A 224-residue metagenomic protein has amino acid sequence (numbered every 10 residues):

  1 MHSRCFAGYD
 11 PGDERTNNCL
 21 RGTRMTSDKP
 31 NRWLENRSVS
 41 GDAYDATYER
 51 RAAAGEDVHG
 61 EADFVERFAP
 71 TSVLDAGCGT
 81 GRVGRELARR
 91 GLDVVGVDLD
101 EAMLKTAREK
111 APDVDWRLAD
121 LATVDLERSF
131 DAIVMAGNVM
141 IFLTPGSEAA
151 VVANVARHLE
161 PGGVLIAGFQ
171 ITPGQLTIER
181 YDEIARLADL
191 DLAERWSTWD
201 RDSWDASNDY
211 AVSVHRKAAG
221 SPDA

Functional and structural regions predicted by a protein language model:
Y9, C19-A69: Conserved class I S-adenosyl-L-methionine
T71-G79: Conserved class I S-adenosyl-L-methionine
T80-T123: Class I SAM-dependent methyltransferase SAM/SAH-binding core
A122-A132: A short acidic, Gly/Pro-enriched loop at the edge of an enzyme's catalytic core that lines a small-molecule cofactor
D131-G146: A short SAM/SAH-binding and catalytic strip from SAM-dependent methyltransferases
A149-P161: A short glycine-rich, Lys/Arg-flanked "PGG" loop and its adjoining helix->strand segment in the class I
G162-Q170: Conserved beta-strand signature within the Rossmann-like core of class I S-adenosyl-L-methionine
D205-A224: Core SAM-dependent methyltransferase catalytic element
